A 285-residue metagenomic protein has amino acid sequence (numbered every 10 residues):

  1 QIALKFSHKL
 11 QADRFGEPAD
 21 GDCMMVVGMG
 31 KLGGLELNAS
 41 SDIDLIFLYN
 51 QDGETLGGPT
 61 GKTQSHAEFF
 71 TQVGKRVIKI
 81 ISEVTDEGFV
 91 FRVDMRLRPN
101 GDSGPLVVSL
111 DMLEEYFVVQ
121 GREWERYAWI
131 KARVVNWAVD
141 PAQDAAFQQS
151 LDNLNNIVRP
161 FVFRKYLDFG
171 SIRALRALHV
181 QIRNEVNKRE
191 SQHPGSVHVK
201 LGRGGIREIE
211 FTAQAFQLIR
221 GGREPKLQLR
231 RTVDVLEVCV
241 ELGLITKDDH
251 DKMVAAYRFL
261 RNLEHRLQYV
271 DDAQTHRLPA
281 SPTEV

Functional and structural regions predicted by a protein language model:
Q1-V285: A nucleotide- and high-energy phosphate-metabolite-utilizing enzyme signature
